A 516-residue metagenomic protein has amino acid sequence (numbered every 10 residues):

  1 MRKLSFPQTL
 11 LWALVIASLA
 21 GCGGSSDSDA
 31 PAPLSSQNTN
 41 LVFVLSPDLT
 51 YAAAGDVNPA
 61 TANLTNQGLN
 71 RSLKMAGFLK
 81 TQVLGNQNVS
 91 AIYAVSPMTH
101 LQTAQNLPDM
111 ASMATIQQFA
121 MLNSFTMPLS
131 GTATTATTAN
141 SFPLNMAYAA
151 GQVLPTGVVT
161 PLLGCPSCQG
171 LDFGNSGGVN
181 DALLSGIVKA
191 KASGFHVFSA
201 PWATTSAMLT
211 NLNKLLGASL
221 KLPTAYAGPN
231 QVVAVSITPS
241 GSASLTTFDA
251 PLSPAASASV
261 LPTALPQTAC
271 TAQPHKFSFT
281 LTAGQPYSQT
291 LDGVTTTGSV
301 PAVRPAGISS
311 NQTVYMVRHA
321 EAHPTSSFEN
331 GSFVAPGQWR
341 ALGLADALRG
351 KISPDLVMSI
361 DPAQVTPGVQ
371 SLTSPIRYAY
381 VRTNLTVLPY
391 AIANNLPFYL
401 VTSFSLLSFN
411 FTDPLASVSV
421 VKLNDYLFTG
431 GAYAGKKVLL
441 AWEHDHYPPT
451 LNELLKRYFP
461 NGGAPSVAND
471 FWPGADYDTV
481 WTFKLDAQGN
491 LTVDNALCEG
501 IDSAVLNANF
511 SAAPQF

Functional and structural regions predicted by a protein language model:
M1-L11: Bacterial N-terminal signal peptides that target proteins for export
L14-A20, A76, A345: Short, well-ordered alpha-helical packing segments
V15-Q37: Bacterial Sec-dependent N-terminal signal peptides
S25, Y433-G435: N-terminal start-of-domain structural block
P33-G186, A190-K191, T205, T210-D425 (+2 more regions): Active-site-proximal alpha-helix that buttresses catalytic centers in soluble enzyme cores
L41, S193-S199, V314, G435-A441: Residue-level preference for the first positions of well-ordered beta-strands
W202: Residues lining the SAM
E443-D445: Catalytic and binding regions of secreted/periplasmic enzymes and modules that target cell-wall glycans
